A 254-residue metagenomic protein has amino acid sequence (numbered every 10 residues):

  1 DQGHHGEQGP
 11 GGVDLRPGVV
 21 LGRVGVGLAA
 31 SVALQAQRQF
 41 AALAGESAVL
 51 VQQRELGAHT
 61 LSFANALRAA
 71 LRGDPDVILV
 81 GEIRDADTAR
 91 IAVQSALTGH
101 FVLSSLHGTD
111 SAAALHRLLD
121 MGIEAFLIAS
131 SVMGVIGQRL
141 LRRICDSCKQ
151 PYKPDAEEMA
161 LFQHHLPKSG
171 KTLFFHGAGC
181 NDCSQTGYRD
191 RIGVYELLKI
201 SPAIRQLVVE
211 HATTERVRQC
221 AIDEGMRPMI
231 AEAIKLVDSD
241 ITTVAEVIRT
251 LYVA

Functional and structural regions predicted by a protein language model:
D1-F40: N-terminal low-complexity segments that are often proline-rich with Ser/Thr-Pro
R23, S31-A254: Short, flexible helix-loop junctions that flank or precede catalytic/ligand sites
